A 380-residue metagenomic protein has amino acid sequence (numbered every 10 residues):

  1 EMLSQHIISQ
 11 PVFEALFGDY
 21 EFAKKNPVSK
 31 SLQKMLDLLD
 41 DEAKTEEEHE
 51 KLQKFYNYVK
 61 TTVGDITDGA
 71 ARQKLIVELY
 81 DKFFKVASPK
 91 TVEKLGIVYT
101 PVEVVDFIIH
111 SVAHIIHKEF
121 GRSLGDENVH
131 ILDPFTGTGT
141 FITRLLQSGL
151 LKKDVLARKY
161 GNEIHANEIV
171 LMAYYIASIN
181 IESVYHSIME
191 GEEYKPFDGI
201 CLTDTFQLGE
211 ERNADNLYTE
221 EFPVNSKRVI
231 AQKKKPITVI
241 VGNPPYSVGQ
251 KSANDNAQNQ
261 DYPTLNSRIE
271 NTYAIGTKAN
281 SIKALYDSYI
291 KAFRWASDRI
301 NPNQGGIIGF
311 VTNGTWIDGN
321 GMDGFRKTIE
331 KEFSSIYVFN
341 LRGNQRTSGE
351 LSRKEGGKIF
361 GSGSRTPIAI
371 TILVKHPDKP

Functional and structural regions predicted by a protein language model:
E1-E103, Y185-G199: Non-catalytic, mostly N-terminal accessory regions of nucleic-acid modification and defense proteins
E1-S9, F13, R72, I76 (+9 more regions): Short runs of predominantly hydrophobic/aromatic residues within well-ordered alpha helices that form helix-helix
S9-F17, S178, F293, S297 (+1 more regions): Short, amphipathic alpha-helical segments that act as regulatory/interfacial helices in nucleotide-processing proteins
F83-K85, P89-V338: SAM-dependent methyltransferase catalytic region
N213-T219, E350-G361: Short, surface-exposed amphipathic charged segments that create phosphate/polyanion-binding patches used for binding
Q250-K251, R346-K354: N-terminal switch/interaction subdomains of large nucleotide-dependent motors and GTPases
F339-T347: Short connector loops at secondary-structure junctions
G356-P380: Flexible, glycine-/basic-rich loop-and-beta segments that form/coincide with the SAM-dependent methyltransferase
